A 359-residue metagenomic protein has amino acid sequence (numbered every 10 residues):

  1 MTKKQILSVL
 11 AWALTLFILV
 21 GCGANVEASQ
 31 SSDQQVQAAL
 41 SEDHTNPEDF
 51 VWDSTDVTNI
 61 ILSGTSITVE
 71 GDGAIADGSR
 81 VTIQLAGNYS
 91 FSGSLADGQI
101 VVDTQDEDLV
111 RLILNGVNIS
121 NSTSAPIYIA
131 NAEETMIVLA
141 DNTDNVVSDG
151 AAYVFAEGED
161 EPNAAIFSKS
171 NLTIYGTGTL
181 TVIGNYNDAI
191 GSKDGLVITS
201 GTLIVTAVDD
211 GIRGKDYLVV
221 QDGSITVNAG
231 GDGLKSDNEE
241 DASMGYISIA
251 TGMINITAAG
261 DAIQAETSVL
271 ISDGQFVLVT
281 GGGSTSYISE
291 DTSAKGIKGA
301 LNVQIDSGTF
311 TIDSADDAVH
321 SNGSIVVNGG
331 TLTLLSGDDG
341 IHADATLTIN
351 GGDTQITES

Functional and structural regions predicted by a protein language model:
M1-K3: N-terminal secretory signal peptides that target proteins for export/translocation
Q5-T15, L19-S359: A composition-driven surface/loop motif
